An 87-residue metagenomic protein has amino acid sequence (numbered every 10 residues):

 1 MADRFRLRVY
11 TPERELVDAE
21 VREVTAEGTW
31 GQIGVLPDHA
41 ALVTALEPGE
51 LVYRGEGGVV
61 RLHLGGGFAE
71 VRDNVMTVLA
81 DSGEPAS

Functional and structural regions predicted by a protein language model:
R4-S87: Compact, glycine-rich, soluble single-domain proteins
